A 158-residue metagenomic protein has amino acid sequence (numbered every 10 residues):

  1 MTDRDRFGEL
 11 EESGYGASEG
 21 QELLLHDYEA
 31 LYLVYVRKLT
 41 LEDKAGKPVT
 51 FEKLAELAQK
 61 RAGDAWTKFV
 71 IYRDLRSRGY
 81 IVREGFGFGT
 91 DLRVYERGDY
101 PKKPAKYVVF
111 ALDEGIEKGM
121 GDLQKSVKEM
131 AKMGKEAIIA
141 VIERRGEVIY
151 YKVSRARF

Functional and structural regions predicted by a protein language model:
M1-Y72, I81, G98-F158: Conserved phosphate-interacting/catalytic interface
R78-G89: Short, well-structured beta-strand/strand-turn elements
F88-R97: Beta-rich nucleic-acid/ligand-interaction surfaces
